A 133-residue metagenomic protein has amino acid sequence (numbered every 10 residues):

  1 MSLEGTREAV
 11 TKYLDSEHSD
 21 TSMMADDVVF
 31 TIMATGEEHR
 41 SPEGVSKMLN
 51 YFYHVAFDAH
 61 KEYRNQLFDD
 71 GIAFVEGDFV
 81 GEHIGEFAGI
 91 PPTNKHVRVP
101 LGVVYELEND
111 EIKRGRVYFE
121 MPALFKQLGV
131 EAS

Functional and structural regions predicted by a protein language model:
M1-S133: C-terminal and inter-domain tail/linker signature
